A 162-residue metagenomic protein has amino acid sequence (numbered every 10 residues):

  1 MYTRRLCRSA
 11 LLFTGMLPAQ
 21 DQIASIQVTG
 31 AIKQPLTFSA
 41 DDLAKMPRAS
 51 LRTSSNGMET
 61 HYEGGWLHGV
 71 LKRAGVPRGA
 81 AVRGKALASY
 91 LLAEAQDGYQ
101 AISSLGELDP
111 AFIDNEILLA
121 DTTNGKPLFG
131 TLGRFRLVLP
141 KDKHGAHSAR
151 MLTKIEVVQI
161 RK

Functional and structural regions predicted by a protein language model:
M1-R4, L132: General helical secondary-structure elements
T3-L11: N-terminal export leaders
T14-A19: N-terminal signal peptide c-region/cleavage motif recognized by signal peptidases
Q20-K162: N-terminal intrinsically disordered, low-complexity segments enriched in P/E/S/T
